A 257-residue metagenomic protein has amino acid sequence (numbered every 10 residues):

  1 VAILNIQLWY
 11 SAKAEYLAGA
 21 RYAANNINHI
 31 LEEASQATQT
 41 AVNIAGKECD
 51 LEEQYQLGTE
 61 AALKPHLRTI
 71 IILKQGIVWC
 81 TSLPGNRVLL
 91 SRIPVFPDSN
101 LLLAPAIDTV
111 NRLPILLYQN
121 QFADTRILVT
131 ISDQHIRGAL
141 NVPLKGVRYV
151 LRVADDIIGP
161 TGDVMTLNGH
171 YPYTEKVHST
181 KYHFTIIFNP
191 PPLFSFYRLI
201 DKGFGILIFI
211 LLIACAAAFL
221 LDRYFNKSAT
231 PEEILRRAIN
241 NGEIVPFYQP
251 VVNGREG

Functional and structural regions predicted by a protein language model:
V1-C49: Juxtamembrane extracytoplasmic/periplasmic/luminal helical "stalk" adjacent to the first N-terminal
E33-R87: Extracytoplasmic/periplasmic sensory segments of membrane signal-transduction proteins
A61-K64, Q75-R126: Extracytoplasmic/periplasmic ligand-binding sensor regions of membrane-associated signaling proteins
A61-Q75, N141-I157: Short N-terminal helix-loop-first-beta-strand/juxtamembrane motif that initiates sensory/input modules
N111-K145, V150-A154, N189: Conserved beta-strands of PAS-like sensory domains
D124-Q134, E175-K202: Short, hydrophobic beta-strand elements of compact beta-sandwich sensory domains
Y197-E233: Cytoplasm-proximal transmembrane signaling helix
T230-G257: Active-site core of bacterial EAL-family cyclic-dinucleotide phosphodiesterase domains
